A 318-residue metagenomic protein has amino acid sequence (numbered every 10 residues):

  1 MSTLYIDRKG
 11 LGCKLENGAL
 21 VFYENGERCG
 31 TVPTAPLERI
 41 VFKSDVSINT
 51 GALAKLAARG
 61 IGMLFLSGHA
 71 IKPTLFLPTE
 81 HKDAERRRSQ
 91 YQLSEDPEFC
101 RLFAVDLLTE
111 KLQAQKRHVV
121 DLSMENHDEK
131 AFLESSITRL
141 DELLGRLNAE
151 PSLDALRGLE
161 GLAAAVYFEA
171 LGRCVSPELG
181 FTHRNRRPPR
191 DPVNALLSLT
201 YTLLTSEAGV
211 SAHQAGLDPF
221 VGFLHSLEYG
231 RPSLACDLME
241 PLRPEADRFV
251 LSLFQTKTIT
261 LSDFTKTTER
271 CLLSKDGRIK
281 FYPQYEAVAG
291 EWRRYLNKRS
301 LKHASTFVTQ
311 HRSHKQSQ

Functional and structural regions predicted by a protein language model:
M1-E16, Y23-N25, T31, P73 (+2 more regions): Active-site helix-to-loop segments that bind/position phosphate- or nucleotide-bearing substrates and donors across
V21, I40-K43, I61-S67: Short hydrophobic alpha-helical runs that function as membrane-insertion/retention elements
P33-I48: Extracellular/luminal Protease-associated
N49, A70-F76: Short gly/pro/ser/thr-enriched loop/turn and capping motifs at secondary-structure boundaries
P78-K82: Short low-complexity, flexible loop/linker segments enriched in glycine and/or proline with clustered acidic
